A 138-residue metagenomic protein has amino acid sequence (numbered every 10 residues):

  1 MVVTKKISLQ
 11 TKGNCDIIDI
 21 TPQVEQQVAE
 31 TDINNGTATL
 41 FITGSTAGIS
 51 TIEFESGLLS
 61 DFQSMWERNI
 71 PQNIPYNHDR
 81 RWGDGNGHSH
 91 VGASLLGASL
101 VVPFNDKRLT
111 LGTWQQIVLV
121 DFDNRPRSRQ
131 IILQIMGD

Functional and structural regions predicted by a protein language model:
M1-D138: Active-site histidine-anchored catalytic micro-motif
